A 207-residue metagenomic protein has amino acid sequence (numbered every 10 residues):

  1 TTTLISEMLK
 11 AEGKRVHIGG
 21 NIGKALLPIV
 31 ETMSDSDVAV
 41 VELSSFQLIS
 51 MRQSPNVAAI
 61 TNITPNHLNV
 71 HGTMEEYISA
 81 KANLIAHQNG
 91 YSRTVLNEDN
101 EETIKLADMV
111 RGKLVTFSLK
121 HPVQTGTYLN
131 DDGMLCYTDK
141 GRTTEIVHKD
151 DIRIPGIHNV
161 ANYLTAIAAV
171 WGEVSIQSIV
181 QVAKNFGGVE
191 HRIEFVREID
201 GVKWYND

Functional and structural regions predicted by a protein language model:
T1-E98, E102-R111: Phosphate-binding loop of NTP-binding sites
E12-R15, I29, H87-Q88, M109 (+3 more regions): Change "in soluble alpha/beta enzymes" to "in soluble alpha/beta proteins
K14, F46, G133-M134, V202: Well-ordered beta-strand scaffold positions
H17-G19, R111-N130, V180-K184, E194-R197: Beta-strand->loop->alpha-helix junctions that form or flank phosphate-binding loops in nucleotide-handling enzymes
D99, L119-P122, K140, G188 (+1 more regions): Residues that form or immediately flank small-molecule/cofactor binding pockets and catalytic motifs
Y128-V147, V189, I193-V196: Acidic-glycine-rich active-site phosphate/pyrophosphate-binding loop
K149-N206: Nucleotide phosphate-binding/pyrophosphate-handling subdomain across enzymes that bind or process nucleotide phosphates
